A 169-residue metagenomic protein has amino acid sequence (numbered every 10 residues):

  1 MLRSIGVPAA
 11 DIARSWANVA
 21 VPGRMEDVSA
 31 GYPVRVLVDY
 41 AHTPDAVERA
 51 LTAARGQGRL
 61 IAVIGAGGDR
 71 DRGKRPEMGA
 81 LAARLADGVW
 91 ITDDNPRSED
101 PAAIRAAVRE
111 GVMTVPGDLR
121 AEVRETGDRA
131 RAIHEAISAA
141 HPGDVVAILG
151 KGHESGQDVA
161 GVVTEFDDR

Functional and structural regions predicted by a protein language model:
M1-R169: ATP-dependent carboxylate-amine ligase
